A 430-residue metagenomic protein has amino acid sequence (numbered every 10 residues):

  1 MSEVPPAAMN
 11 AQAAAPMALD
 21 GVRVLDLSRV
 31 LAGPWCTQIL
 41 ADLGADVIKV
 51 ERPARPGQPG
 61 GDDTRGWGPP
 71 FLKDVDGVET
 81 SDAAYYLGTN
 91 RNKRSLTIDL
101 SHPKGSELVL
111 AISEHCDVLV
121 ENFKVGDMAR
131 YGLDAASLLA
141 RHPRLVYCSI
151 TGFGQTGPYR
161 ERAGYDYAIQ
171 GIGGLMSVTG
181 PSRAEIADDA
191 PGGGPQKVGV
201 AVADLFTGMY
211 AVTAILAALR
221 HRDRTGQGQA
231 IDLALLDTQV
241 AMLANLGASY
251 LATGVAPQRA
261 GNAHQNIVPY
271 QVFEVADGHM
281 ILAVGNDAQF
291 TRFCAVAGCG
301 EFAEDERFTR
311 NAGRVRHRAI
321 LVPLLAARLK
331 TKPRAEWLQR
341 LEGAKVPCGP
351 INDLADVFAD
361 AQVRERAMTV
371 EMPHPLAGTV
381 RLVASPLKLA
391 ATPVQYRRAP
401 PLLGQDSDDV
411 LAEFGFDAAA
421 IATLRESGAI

Functional and structural regions predicted by a protein language model:
M1-A214, A218-R224, L402, D408-I430: N-terminal helix-loop segment corresponding to the beta1-alpha1 unit of nucleotide/adenylate-binding folds
V47-V50, E342-D356, D417-A422: Short, well-structured beta-strand/strand-turn elements
A54, F153-G154, L235-V240, D277 (+2 more regions): Glycine-rich beta-alpha junction loops
G77-V78, Y86, A260-Q265, Y270-V272 (+3 more regions): Short Gly/Pro-enriched turn/cap motifs at secondary-structure boundaries
Q155, I186-A201, D223-Q239, Q258-Q265 (+1 more regions): Conserved Rossmann-fold dehydrogenase catalytic segment
P181-R183, G208-G228, A241-T253, C294-E301: Oxidoreductase and adenylate-handling cofactor-binding alpha/beta cores
N266-A344, C348: Aromatic-enriched alpha-helical interface/lid elements that frame and gate functional surfaces
G343-R397: A glycine-rich dinucleotide-binding beta-alpha-beta segment and adjacent secondary-structure elements that constitute
